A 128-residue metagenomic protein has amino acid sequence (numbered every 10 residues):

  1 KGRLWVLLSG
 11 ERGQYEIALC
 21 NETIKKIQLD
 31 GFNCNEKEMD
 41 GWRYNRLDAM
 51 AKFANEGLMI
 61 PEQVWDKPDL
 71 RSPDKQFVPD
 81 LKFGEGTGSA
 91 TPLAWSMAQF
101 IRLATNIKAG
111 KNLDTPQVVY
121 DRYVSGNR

Functional and structural regions predicted by a protein language model:
K1-Q99, I107-R128: Non-catalytic carbohydrate-binding regions of carbohydrate-active enzymes
